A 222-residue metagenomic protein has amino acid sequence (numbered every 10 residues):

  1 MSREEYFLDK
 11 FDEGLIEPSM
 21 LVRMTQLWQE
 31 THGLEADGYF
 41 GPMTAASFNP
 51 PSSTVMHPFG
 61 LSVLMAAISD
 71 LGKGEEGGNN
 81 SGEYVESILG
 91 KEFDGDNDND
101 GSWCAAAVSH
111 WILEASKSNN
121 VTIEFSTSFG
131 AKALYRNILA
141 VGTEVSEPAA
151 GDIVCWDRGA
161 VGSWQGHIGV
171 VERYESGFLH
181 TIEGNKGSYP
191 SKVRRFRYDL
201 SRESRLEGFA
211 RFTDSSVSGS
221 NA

Functional and structural regions predicted by a protein language model:
M1-P50: Short acidic, glycine/serine/threonine-rich helix-capping segments at coil-helix boundaries
E13-L21, F40, V55-F59, D96-C104 (+2 more regions): Extracytoplasmic/periplasmic, Sec-exported soluble proteins
T25, V108, G151: Terminal peptide-recognition signature
A36-F40, G74-V85, N119-S128: Surface-exposed patches in mature extracellular/periplasmic domains of secreted proteins
A45-K117, N221: N-terminal capping segments
P58-L61, S118-Y189: ...with weaker cross-activation on analogous glycine-rich loops/strands in unrelated enzymes
G187-R197: Catalytic alpha/beta core of large soluble enzyme barrels
L200-A222: Low-complexity, Gly/Ser/Thr/Pro-rich intrinsically disordered linker/tail segments
